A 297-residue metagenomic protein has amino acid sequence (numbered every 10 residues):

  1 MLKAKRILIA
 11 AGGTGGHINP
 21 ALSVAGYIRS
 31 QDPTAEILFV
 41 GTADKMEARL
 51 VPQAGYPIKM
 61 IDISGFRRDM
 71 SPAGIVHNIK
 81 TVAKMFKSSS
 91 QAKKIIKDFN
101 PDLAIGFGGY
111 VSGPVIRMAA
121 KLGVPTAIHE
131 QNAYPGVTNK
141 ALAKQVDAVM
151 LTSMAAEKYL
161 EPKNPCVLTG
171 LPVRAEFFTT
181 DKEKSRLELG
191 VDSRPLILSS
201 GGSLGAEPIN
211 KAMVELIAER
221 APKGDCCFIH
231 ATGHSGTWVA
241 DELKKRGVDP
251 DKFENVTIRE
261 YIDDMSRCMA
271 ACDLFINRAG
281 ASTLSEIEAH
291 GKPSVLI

Functional and structural regions predicted by a protein language model:
A4-T14, Q31-A83, T169, G201 (+1 more regions): Conserved nucleotide-sugar phosphate-binding/catalytic loop shared by glycosyltransferases and other
H17-I28: Short amphipathic alpha-helix
L38, M46, P57, A120-K182: Active-site-proximal region of nucleotide-activated glycan assembly enzymes, centered on histidine/acidic-rich loops
L50, K182-K184, G190-N277: Donor-nucleotide binding loops and adjacent catalytic segments primarily of GT-B fold Leloir glycosyltransferases
M70-L103: An amphipathic, basic-hydrophobic alpha-helix
Q91-A104, V111-A127, K140, K144-Q145: Glycosyltransferases and closely related glycan-assembly transferases that use nucleotide-activated donors
D98-N100, K144-Q145, D264-A271, A289: Alpha-helix C-terminal capping/helix-to-coil transition sites in glycosyltransferase folds
L122, A270-C272, E286-I297: Conserved donor-binding/catalytic loop of nucleotide-activated donor transferases
